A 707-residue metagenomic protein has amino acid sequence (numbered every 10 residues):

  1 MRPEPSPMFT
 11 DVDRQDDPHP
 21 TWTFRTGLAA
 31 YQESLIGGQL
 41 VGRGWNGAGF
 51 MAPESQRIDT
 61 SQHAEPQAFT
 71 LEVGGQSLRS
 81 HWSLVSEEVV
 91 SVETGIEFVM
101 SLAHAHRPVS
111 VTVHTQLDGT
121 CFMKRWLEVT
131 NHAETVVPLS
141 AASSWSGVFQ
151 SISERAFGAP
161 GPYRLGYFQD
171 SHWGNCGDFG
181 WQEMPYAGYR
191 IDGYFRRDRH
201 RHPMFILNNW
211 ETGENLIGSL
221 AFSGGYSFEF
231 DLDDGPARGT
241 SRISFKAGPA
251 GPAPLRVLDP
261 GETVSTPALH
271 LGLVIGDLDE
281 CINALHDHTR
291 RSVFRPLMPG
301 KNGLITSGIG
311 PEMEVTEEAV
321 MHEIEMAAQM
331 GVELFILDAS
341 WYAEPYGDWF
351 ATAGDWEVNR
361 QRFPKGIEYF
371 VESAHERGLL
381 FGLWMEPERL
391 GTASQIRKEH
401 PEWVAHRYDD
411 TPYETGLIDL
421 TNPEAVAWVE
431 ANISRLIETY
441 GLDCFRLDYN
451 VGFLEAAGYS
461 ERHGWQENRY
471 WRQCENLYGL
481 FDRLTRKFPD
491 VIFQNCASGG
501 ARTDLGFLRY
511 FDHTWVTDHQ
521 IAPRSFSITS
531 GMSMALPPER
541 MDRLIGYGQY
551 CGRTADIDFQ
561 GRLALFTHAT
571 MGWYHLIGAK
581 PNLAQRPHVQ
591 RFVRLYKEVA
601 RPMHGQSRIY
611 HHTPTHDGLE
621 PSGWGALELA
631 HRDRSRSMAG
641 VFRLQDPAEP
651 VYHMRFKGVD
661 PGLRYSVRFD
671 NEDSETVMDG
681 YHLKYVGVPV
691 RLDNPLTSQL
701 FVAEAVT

Functional and structural regions predicted by a protein language model:
R2-A237, P252, R664-V677: Polysaccharide-binding surfaces and accessory modules of carbohydrate-active proteins
W22-A29, I58, E65, V451 (+3 more regions): Active-site-proximal substrate-binding groove within the catalytic cores of carbohydrate-active enzymes
S61-W82, N209-E229, G272-F294, P311 (+4 more regions): Glycine-rich, aromatic-flanked loop segments that form ligand/cofactor-binding clefts across common enzyme folds
L127-V129, A339, A343, N359 (+5 more regions): Active-site and adjacent substrate-binding regions of carbohydrate-active enzymes
T240-L258, D490: Short acidic, Pro/Gly- and aromatic-enriched capping/linker segments at domain boundaries
R256-I275, L696-E704: Short Pro-Gly-centered flexible turn/kink motifs
K301-S434, C444, L454-A456: Aromatic-lined carbohydrate-binding/catalytic grooves of carbohydrate-active enzymes
M678-T707: C-terminal beta-strand-rich structural cap/linker in extracellular carbohydrate-active enzymes
